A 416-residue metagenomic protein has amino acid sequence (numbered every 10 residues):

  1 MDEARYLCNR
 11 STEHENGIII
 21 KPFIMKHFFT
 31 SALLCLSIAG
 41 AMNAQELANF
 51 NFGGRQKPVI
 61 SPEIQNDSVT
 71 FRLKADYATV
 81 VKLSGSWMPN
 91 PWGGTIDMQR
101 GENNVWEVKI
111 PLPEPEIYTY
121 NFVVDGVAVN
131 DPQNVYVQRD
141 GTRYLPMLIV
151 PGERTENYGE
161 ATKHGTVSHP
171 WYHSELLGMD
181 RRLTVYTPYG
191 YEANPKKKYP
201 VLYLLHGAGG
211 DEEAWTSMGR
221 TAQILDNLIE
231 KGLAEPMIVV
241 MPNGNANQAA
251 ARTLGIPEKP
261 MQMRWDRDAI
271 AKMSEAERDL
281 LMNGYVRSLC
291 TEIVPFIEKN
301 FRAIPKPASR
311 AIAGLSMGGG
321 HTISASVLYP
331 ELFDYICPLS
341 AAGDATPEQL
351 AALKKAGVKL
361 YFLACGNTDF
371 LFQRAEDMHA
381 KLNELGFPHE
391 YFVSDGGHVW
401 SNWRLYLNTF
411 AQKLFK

Functional and structural regions predicted by a protein language model:
D2-A4, E13-E15: Acidic, Ala/Val/Gly-enriched low-complexity intrinsically disordered segments
H14-N16, I20-K21, L34: Generic short amphipathic/hydrophobic targeting helices enriched at N-termini, encompassing Sec-type signal peptides
K21-F28: Positively charged n-region of N-terminal signal peptides that target proteins for export
S31-G40: Bacterial N-terminal signal peptides
M42-A44: Boundary at the C-terminal end of the N-terminal hydrophobic targeting segment
E46-G53, V59-T95, Q99-K416: Non-catalytic cap/lid and distal C-terminal segments of serine-dependent acyl enzymes
